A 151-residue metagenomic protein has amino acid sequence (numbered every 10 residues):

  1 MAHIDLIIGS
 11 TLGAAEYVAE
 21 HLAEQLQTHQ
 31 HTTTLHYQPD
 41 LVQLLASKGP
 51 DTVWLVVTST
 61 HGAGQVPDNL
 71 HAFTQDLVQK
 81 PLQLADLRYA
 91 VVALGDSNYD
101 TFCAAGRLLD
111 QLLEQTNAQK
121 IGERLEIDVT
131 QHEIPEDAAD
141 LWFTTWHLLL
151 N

Functional and structural regions predicted by a protein language model:
A2-D5, G13-Y17, H29, G49-N151: FMN-binding flavodoxin-like domain, especially the glycine-rich phosphate-binding loop
I7-G9, H36: Generic beta-strand/beta-sheet core signal
T11-A14, D40: FAD-binding FR-type
H21-H31: A short, Lys/Arg-enriched amphipathic alpha-helix followed by its capping loop at the start of a domain
Q30-L45: A short, well-structured beta->alpha microelement
